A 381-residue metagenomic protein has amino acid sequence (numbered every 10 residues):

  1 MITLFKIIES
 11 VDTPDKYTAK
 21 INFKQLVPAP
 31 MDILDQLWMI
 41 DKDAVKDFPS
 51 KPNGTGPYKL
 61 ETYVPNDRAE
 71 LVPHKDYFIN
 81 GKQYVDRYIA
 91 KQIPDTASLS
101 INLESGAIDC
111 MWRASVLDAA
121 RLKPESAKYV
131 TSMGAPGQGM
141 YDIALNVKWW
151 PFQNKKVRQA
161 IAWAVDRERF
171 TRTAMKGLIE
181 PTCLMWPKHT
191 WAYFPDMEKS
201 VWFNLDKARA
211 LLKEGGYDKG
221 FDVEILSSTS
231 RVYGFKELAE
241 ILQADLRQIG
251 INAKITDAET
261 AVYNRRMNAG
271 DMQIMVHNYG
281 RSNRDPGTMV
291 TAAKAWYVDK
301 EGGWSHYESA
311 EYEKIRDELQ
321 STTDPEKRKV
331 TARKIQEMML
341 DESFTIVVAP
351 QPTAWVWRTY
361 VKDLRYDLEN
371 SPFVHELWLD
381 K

Functional and structural regions predicted by a protein language model:
K16-Y17, K24-V27, I33-I89, D95-A97 (+2 more regions): Gly/Pro-rich hinge or "lid" segments in bacterial periplasmic/extracellular proteins
I21, N80-K91, A107, D218-E224 (+1 more regions): A local structural motif
K46, D76-R121, N252-K254: Ligand-site clamp/hinge motif
V64, P73, M140-Y141, A162-A192 (+2 more regions): Detector for C-terminal structural segments
Y77-G81, K148-V157: Short helix-loop capping/hinge motifs at secondary-structure junctions, enriched in acidic/polar residues
A97-A107, P124, K156, E240-I249 (+1 more regions): Short helices/loops that flank or line small-molecule/ion binding pockets
S115-S126, R281-P286: A ligand-binding cleft/hinge motif common to bilobed small-molecule-binding domains
F152, E180-E214, V232-E237: Structural transition elements
